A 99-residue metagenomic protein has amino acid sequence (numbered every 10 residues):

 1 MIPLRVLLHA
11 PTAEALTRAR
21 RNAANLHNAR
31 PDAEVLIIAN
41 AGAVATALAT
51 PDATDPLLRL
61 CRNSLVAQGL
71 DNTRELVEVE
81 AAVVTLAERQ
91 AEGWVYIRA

Functional and structural regions predicted by a protein language model:
M1-A99: Secreted/extracellular ectodomain signature
